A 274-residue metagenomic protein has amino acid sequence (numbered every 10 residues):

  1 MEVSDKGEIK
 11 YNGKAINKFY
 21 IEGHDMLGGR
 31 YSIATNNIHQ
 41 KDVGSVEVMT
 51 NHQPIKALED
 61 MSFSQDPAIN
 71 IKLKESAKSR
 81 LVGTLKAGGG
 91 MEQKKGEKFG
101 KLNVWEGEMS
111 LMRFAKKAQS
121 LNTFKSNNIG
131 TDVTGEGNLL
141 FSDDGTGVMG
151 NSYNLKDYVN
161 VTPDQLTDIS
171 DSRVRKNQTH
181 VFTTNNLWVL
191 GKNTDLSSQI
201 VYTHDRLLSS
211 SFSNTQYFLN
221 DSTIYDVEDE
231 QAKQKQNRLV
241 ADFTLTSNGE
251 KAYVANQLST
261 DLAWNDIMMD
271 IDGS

Functional and structural regions predicted by a protein language model:
M1-M268: Membrane-proximal, glycine/serine-rich, low-complexity loop/turn segments characteristic of large bacterial
